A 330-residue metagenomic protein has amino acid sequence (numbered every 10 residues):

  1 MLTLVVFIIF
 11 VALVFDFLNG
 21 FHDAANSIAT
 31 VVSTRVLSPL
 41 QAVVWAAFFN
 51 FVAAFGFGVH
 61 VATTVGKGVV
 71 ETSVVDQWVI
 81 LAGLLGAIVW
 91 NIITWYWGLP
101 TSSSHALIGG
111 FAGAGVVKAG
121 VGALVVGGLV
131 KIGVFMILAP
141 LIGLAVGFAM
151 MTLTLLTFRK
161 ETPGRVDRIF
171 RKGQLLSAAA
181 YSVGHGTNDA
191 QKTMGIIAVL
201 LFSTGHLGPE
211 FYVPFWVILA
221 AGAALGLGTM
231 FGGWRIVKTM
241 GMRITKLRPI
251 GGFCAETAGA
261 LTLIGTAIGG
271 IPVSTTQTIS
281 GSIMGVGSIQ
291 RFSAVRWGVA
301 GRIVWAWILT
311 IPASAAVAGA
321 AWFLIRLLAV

Functional and structural regions predicted by a protein language model:
M1-V330: Multi-pass alpha-helical transmembrane bundle typical of ion/small-solute transporters and intramembrane aspartyl
